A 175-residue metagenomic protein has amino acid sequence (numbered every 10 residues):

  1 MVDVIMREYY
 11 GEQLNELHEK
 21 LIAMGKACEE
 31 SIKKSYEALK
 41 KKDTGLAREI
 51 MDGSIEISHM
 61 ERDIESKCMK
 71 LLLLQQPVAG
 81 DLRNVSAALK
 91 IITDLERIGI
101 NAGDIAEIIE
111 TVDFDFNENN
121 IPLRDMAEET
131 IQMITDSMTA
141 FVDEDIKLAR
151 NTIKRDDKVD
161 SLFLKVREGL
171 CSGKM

Functional and structural regions predicted by a protein language model:
M1-M175: Cytosolic, long alpha-helical scaffolding segments
